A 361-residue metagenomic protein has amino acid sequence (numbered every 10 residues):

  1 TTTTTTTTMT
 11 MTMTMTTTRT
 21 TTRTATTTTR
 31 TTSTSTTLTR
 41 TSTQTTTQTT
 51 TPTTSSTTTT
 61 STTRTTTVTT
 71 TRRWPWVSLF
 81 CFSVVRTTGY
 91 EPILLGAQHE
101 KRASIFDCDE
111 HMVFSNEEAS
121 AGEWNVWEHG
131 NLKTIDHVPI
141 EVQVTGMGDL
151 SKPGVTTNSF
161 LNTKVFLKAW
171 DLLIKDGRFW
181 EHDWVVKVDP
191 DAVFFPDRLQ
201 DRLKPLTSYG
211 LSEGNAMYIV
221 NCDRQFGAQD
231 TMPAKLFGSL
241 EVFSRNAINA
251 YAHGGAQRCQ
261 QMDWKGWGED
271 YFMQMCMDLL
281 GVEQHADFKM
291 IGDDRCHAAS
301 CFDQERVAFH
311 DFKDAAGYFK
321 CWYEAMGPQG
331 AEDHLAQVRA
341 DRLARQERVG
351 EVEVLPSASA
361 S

Functional and structural regions predicted by a protein language model:
T1-R72: Extracellular mucin-like PTS domains
T71-L94: N-proximal low-complexity "stem/linker" segments adjacent to membrane-targeting elements
C81-S83, V113, K187: Structural beta-sheet core signal
C81-V84, I135-V142, A234-F243: Conserved, well-structured core segments
A97-C108: Short, acidic, metal-binding catalytic loop of nucleotide-sugar glycosyltransferases
M112-D183: Active-site-proximal specificity loops/subdomain of glycosyltransferases
T156-T163, L167-H297, A336, A344: Conserved catalytic core of nucleotide-sugar-dependent glycosyltransferases
Q261-S361: C-terminal catalytic/acceptor-binding lobe
